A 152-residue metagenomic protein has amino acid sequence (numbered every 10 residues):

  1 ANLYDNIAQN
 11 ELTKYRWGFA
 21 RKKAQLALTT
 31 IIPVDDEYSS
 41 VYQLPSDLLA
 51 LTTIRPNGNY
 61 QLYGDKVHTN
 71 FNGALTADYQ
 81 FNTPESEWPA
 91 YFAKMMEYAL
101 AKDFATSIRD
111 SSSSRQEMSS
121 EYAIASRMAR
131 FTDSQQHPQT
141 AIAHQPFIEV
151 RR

Functional and structural regions predicted by a protein language model:
A1-R152: Glycine-enriched, solvent-exposed interface loops adjoining structured elements
